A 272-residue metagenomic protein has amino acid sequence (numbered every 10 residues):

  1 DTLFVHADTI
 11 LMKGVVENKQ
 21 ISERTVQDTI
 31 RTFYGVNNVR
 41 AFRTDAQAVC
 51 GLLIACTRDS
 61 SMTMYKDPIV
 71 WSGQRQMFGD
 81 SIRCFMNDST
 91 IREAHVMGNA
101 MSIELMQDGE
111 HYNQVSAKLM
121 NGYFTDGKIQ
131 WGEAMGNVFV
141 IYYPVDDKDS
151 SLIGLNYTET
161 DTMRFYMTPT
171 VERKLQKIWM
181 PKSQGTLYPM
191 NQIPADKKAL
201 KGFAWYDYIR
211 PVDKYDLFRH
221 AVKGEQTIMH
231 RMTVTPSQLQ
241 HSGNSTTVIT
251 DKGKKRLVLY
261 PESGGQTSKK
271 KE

Functional and structural regions predicted by a protein language model:
D1-E272: Structural signature for solvent-exposed beta-strand/loop edge elements and short helix-capping sites, enriched
